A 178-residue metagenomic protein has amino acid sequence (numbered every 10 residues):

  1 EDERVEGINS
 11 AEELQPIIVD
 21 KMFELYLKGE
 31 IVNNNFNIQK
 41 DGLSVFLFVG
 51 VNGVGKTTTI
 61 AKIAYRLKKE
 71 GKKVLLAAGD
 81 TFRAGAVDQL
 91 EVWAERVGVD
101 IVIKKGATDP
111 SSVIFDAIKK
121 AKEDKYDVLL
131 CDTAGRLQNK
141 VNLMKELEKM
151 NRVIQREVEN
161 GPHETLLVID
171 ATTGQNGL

Functional and structural regions predicted by a protein language model:
E1-G79, A86-G106, I114-K122, Y126-C131: Primarily NTPase-proximal linker/entry elements flanking Walker-type ATP/GTP-binding cores
D80-T81, A171: Residue-level signal for short, function-critical loop segments
Q89-L90, D109-D124, Q138-L178: Conserved catalytic-core segment of NTP-binding enzymes
L130-D132, V168-I169: Structural recognition of the conserved hydrophobic beta-strand(s) that form the central parallel beta-sheet of P-loop
A134-R136: Short glycine-rich anion-binding loops that position phosphate/pyrophosphate groups of nucleotides and phosphorylated
